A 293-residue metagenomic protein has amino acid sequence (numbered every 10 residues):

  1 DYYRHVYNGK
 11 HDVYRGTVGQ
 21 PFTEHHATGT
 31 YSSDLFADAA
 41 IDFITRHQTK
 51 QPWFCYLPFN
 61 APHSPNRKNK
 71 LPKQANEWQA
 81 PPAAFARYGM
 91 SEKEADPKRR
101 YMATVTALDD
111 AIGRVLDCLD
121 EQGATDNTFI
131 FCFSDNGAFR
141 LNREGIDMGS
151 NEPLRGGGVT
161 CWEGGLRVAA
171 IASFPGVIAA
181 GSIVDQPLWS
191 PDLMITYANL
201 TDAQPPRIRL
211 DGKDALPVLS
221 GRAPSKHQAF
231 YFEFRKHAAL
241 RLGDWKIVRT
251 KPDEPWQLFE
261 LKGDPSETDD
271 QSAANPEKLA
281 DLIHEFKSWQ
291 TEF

Functional and structural regions predicted by a protein language model:
D1-P191, A198-R209, R249-P255, K262-T268 (+2 more regions): Active-site-proximal cap/lid insertion segments
H5-V6, Y231-E233: Short solvent-exposed loop/turn micro-motifs enriched in small/polar/acidic residues
V13, A238-L242: Short acidic-hydrophobic surface loop/beta-edge motif
D120, S220-S225: Basic phosphate/pyrophosphate-binding loop/patch that engages nucleotide-derived ligands
G158-E163, A229-Y231, H237-A238: Short Gly/Pro-enriched turn/cap motifs at secondary-structure boundaries
R209-G212, Q228-F232: Short catalytic/ligand-gating loop segments at beta-alpha or beta-beta junctions within enzyme catalytic domains
A215: Charged (Asp/Glu and Lys/Arg) segments that form or flank catalytic channels of large polymer- and nucleotide-handling
